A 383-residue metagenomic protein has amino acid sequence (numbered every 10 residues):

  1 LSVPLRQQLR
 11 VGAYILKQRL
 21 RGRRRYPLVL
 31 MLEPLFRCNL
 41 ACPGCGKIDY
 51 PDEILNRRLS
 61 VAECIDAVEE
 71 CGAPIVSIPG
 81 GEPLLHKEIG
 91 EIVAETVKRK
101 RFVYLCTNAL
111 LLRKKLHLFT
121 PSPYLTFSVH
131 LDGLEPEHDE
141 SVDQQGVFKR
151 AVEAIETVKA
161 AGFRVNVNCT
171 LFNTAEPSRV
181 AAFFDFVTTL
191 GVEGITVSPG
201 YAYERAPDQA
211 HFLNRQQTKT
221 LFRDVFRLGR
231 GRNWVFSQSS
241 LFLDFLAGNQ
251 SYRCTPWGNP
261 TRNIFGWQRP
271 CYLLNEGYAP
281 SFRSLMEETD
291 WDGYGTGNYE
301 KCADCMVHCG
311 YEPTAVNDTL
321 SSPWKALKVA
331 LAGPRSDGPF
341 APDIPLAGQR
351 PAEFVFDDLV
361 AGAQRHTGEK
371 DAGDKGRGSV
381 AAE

Functional and structural regions predicted by a protein language model:
S2-L118, S122, A326, A332 (+1 more regions): Conserved alpha-helical substructure of the radical SAM core
Q7-P27, Q238-F242, L273-D290: Short, charged low-complexity linear segments at domain edges
Y26, Q268-E383: Flexible mid-to-C-terminal extensions adjoining Fe-S/redox cofactors in radical SAM and related proteins
R37, A41, R253, K301-D304: The −1 position to Zn-ligating cysteines in a subset of zinc-ribbon hairpins
I48, P79, H130, S198 (+2 more regions): Conserved residues at the C-terminal ends of beta-strands
D52, L85, R113, P136 (+3 more regions): Generic structural signal for helix capping and beta-alpha/helix-loop junctions
L59-A62, R99, S128-D132, E137-N259 (+8 more regions): Radical SAM enzyme [4Fe-4S]-AdoMet core and its adjacent flexible, acidic and glycine-rich loops/tails across
L125: Short, conserved active-site loop motifs that form the nucleotide-linked donor/cofactor pocket
